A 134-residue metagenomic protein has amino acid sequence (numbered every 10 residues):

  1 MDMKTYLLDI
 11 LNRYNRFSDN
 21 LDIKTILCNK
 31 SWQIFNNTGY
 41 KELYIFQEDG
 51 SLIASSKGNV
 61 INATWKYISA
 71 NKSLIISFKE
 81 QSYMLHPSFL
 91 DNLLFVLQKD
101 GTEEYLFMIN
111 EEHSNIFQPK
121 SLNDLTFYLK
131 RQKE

Functional and structural regions predicted by a protein language model:
M1-N62, S69-E134: Lipid interaction determinants
